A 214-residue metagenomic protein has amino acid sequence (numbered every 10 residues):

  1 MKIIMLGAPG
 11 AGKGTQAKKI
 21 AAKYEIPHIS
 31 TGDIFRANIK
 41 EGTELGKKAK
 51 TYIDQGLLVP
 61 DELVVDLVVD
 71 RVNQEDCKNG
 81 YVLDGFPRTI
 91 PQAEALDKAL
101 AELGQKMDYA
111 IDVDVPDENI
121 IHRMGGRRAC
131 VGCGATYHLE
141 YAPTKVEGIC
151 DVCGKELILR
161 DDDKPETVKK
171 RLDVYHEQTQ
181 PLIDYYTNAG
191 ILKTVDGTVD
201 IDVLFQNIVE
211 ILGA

Functional and structural regions predicted by a protein language model:
M1-A214: Glycine-rich phosphate-binding loop of ATP-dependent small-molecule kinases
